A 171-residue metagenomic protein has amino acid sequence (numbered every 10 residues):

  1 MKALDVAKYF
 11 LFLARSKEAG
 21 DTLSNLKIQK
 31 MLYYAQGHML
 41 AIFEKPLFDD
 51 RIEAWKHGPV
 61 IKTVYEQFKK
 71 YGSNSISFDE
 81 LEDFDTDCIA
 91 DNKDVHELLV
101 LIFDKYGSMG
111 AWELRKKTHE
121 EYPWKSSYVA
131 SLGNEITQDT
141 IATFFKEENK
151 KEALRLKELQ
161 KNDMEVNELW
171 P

Functional and structural regions predicted by a protein language model:
M1-P171: Domain-edge interaction signal
